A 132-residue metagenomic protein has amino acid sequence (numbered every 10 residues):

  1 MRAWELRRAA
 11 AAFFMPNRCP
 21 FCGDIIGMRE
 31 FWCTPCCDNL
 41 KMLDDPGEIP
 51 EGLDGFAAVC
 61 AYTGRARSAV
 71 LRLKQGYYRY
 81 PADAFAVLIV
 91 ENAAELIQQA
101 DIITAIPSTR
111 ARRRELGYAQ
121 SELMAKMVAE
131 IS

Functional and structural regions predicted by a protein language model:
M1-S132: Glycine-rich phosphate/pyrophosphate-handling loop used in enzymes and phosphotransfer proteins
